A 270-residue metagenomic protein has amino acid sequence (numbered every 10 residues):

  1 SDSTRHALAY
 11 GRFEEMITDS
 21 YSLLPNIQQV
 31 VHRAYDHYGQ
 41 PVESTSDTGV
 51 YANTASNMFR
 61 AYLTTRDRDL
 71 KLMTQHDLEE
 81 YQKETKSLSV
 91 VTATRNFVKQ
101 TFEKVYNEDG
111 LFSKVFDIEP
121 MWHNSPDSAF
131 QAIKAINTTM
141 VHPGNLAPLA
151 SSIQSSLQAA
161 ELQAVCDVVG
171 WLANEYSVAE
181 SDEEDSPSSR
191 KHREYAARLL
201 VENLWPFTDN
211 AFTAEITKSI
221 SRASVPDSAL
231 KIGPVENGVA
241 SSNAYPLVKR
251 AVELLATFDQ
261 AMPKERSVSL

Functional and structural regions predicted by a protein language model:
S1-L270: Long alpha-helical rod scaffolds of large eukaryotic non-enzymatic complex subunits
